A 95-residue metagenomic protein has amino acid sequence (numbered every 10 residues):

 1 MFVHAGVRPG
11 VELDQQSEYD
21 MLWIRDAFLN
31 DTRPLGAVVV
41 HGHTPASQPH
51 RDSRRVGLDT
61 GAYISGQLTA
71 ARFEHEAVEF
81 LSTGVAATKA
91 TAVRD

Functional and structural regions predicted by a protein language model:
M1-G57, G61-G66, F73-A87: Acidic, His/Gly-enriched loop-helix segments that form or flank divalent-metal centers in metallo-dependent hydrolases
T88-D95: Hydrophobic N-terminal alpha-helices or hydrophobic patches in metabolic proteins across all domains of life
